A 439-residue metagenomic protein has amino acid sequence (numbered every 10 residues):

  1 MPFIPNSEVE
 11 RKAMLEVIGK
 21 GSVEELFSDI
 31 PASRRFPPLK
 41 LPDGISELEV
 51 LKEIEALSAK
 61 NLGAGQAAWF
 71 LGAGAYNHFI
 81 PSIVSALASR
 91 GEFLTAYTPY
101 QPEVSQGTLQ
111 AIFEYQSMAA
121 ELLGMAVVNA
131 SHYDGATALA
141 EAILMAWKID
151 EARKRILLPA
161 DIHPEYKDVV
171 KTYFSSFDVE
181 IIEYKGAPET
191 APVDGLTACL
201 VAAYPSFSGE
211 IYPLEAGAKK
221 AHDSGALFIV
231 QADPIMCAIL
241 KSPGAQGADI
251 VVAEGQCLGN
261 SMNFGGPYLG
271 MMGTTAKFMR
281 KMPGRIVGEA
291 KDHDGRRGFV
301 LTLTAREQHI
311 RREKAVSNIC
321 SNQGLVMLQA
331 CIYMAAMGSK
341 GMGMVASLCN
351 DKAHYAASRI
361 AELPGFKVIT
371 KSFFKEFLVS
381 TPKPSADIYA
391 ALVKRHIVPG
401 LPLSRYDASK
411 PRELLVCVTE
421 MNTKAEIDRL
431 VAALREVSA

Functional and structural regions predicted by a protein language model:
M1-F36: Compact, charge-rich alpha-helical regulatory domains located at protein termini
P2, M14, T137-R296, P364 (+7 more regions): Conserved PLP-enzyme active-site core in the AAT-like
F36-E114: N-terminal entrance/gating region of PLP-dependent enzymes' catalytic architecture
R90-P102, M118-M125, E151-R153, S175 (+5 more regions): Gly-rich Lys/Arg/Thr-decorated short loops/hinges at beta-loop-alpha junctions or inter-strand turns that position
Y100-V104, E121-A140: Short loop-beta-helix segment that forms the pyridoxal 5′-phosphate
S117, T137-M145, L328-I332: Contiguous, well-ordered alpha-helical segments that form the cores/surfaces of helical PPI scaffolds
L258-T370: Active-site C-terminal subdomain of aminotransferase-like
K340-R429: Conserved C-terminal alpha-helix-loop-beta "cap" of PLP-dependent enzymes that closes/shapes the active-site mouth
